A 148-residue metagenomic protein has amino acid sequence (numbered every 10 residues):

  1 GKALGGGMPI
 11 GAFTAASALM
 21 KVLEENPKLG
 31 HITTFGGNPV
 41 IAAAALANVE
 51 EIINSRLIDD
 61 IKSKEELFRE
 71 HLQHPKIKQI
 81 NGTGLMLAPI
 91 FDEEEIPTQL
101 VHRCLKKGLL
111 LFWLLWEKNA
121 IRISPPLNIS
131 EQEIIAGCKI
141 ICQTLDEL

Functional and structural regions predicted by a protein language model:
G1-L148: Conserved N-terminal phosphate-binding loop of PLP-dependent enzymes in the Aspartate aminotransferase
